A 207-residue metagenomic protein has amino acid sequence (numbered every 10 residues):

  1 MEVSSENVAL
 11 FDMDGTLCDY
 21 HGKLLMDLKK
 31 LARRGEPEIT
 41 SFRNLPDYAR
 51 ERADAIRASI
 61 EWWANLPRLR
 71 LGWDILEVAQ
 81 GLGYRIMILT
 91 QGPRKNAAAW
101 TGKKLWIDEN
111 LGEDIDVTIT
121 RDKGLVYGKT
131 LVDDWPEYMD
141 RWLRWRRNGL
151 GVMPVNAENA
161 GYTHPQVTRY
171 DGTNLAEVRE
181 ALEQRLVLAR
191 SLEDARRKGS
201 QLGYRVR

Functional and structural regions predicted by a protein language model:
M1-I56: Active-site neighborhood of HAD-like aspartate-dependent phosphohydrolases
N7, D14, I115, G128-K129: Conserved acidic residues
P67, G72-G102, I107: Substrate-recognition element of Asp-dependent hydrolases with the DxDx(T/V) motif
R85-M87, T130, L150-V152: A structural signal for isolated positions on well-ordered beta-strands in alpha/beta enzyme cores
K103-T118, H164-L192: Structural recognition of alpha->loop->beta junctions
T118-R144: Conserved Lys-Pro-Asp/Glu-containing loop-to-beta segment of HAD-superfamily phosphomonoesterases, centered on
D134-N174: Acidic, Mg2+-coordinating phosphoryl-transfer loop and its flanking beta/alpha structural elements, shared across
V187-R207: C-terminal accessory extensions appended to soluble enzyme cores
